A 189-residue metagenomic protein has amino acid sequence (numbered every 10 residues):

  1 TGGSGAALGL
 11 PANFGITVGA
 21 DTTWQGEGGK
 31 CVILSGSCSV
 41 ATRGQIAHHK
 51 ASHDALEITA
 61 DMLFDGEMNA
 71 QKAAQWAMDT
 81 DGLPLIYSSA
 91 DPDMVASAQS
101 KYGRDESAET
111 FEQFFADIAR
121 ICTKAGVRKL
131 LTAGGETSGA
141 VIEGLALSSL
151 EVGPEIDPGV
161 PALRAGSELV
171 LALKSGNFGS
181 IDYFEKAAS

Functional and structural regions predicted by a protein language model:
T1-S189: Active-site catalytic microenvironments in core metabolic enzymes, especially phosphate/sugar-handling
